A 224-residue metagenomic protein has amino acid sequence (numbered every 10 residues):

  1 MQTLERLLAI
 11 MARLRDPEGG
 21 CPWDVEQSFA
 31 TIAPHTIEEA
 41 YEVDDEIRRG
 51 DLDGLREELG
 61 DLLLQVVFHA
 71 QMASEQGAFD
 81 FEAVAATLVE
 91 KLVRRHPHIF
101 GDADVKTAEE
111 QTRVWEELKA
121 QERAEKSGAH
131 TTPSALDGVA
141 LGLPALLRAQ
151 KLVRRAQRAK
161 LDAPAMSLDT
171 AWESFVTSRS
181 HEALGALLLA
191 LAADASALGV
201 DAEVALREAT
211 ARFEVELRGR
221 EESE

Functional and structural regions predicted by a protein language model:
M1-E58, L64-E224: Flexible "arm" and connector segments at domain edges
